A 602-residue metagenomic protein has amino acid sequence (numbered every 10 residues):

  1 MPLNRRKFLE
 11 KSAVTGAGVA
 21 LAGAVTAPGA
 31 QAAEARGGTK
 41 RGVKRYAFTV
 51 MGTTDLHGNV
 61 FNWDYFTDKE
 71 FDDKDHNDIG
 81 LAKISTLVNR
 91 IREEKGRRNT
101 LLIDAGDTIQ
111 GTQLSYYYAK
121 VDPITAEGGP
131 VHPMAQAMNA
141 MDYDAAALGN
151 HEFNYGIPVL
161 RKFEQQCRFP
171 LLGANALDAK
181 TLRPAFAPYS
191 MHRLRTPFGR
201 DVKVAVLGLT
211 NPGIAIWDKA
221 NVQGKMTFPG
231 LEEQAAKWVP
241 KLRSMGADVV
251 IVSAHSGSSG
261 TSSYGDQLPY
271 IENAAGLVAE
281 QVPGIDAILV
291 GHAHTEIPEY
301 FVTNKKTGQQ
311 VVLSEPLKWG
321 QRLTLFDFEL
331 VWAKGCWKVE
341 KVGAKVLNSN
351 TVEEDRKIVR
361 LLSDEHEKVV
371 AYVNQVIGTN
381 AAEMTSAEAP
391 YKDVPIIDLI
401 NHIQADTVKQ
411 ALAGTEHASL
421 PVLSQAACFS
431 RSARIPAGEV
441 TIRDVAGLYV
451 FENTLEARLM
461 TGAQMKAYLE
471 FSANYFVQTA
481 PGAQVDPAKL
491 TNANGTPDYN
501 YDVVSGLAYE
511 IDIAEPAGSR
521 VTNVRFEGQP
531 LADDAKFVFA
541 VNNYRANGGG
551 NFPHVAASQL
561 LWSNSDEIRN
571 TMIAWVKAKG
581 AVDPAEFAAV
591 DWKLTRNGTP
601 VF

Functional and structural regions predicted by a protein language model:
P2-V19, G23, G29-T351, I396-I403 (+5 more regions): Acidic, metal/ion-coordinating pockets
R41-T49, N59, D72, I79 (+7 more regions): Feature captures C-terminal
D201-K203, T385, A508, P530: Short, solvent-exposed loop/turn motifs
Q281-V282, E383, T407, A411: Alpha-helical structural context
V342-V346, E365-H366, N380: Extended, charge- and Ser/Thr-rich helical segments
N350-K357, V373, T379-N380: Acidic, Ser/Thr/Pro-rich beta/coil linker or hinge segments at domain junctions
S363-N374: Acidic, glycine-rich low-complexity/disordered segments
Q375-D393: Glycine-rich phosphate/diphosphate-binding loops and the adjacent beta-loop-alpha structural elements that coordinate
